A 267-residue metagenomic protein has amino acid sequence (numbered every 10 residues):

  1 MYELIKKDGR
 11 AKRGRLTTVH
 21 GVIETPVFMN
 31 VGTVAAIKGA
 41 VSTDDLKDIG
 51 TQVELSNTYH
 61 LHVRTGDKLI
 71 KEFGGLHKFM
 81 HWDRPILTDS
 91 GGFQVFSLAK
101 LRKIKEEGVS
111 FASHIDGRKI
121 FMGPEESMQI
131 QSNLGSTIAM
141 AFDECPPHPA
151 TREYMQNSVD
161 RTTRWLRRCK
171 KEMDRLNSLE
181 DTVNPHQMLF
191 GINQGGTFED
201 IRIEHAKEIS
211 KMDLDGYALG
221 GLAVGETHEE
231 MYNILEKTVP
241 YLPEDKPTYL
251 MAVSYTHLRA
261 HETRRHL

Functional and structural regions predicted by a protein language model:
M1-T182: Non-catalytic, usually N-terminal nucleic-acid engagement modules in DNA/RNA processing proteins
V53, P85-L87, I138-A139, M188-F190 (+2 more regions): Structural preference for beta-strand elements that scaffold enzyme active sites
H62, D143-T151, G196-F198, D215-E226: Conserved radical SAM core fold
K119, A150-R161, T197-E204, E226-E230 (+1 more regions): Alpha-helix N-cap and loop-to-helix initiation/capping positions
R168, E172-M188, G196-G220: Alpha/beta enzyme core
I192-G196, P247-Y255: Glycine-rich beta-to-alpha transition loops that act as phosphate-gripper elements at the mouths of alpha/beta enzyme
M212-D245: Acidic, glycine-rich loop-and-beta core segments that form the ion-binding/anion-interacting portion of active sites
T256-H266: Conserved small/polar residues in nucleotide/adenosyl-binding loops
